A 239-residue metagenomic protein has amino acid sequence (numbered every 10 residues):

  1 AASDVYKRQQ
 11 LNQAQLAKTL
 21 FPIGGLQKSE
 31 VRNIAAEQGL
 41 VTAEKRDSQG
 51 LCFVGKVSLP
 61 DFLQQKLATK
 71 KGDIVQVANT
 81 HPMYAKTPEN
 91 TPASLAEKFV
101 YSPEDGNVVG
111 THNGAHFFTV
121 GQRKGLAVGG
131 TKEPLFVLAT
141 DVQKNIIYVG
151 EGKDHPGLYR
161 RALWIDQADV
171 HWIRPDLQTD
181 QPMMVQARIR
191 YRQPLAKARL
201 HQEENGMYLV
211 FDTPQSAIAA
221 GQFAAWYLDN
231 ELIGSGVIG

Functional and structural regions predicted by a protein language model:
A2-Y6: Short, small-residue-biased leader/transition segments that mark boundaries at the very start of proteins
K7-L11, L40-V41: Short, flexible, solvent-exposed loop/turn segments with mixed acidic/basic and small polar residues
Q10-T19: Acidic/polar active-site rim loop that often engages polyanionic ligands
Q15-L16, K70, E133, Q181-M183: Residue-level preference for short coil/turn positions at secondary-structure junctions
T19-G25, M207-V210: General secondary-structure propensity
G24, S29-H171: Anionic-ligand-binding alpha/beta catalytic cores of soluble enzymes and soluble regulatory domains that recognize
D141-I233, I238-G239: Basic, glycine-rich polyanion-binding accessory segments appended to enzymes
